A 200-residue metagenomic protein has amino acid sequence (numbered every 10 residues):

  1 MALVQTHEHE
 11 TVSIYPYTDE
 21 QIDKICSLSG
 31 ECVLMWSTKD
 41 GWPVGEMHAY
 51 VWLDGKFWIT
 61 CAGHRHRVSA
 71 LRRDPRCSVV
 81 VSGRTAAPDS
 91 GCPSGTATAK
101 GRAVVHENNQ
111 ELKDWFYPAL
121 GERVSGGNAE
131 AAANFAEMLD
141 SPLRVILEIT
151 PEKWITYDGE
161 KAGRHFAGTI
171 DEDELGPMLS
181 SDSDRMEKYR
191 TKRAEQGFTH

Functional and structural regions predicted by a protein language model:
M1, V68-C77, W115-A119: Conserved long hydrophobic alpha-helices within structured protein cores
A2-Y17, G91-H200: Charged, gly/pro-rich active-site loop segments
H9-W36: Short, conserved active-site entrance elements at the starts or edges of catalytic domains
I22, R67-V68: Short, hydrophobic alpha-helical packing/hinge segments within bilobed ligand-binding/sensory domains
C26-S27, S69-R73, L139-D140: Alpha-helix boundary recognition
S29-G63, S69-L71, S78-G83, D89-A99: Short beta-strand segments
G41, F57, H66, A86 (+3 more regions): Generic "edge-of-domain/loop-turn" microfeature
A62-R65, P75, V80-A86, E122-F135: Short acidic (Asp/Glu) patches
